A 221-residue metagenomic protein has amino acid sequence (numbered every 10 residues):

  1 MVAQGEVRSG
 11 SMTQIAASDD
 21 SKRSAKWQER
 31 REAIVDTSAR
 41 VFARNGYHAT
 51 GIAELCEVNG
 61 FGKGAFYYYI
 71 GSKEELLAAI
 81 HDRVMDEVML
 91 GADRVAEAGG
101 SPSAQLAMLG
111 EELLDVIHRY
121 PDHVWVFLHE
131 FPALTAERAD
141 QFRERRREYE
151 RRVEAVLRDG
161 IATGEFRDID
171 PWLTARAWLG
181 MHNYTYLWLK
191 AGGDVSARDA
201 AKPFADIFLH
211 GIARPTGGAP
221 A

Functional and structural regions predicted by a protein language model:
M1-S18, E112-D115, R119, E150-A162 (+2 more regions): C-terminal peripheral helix-coil segments that are non-catalytic and often amphipathic
W27, V35, L77, H81 (+4 more regions): Amphipathic, non-transmembrane alpha-helical scaffold segments
A33, T37, V41-E75, A79: Helix-turn-helix
A79, D93-D122, T174-W178, A201: Hydrophobic alpha-helical connector segments
D86-D93, E137-A162, W172-R176, D199: Amphipathic alpha-helical packing segments from all-alpha helical-bundle domains
Q105, I117-E137, L187: Amphipathic alpha-helical segments used for helix-helix packing
W125-L128, I169, A219-A221: Short, hydrophobic secondary-structure boundary micro-motifs
